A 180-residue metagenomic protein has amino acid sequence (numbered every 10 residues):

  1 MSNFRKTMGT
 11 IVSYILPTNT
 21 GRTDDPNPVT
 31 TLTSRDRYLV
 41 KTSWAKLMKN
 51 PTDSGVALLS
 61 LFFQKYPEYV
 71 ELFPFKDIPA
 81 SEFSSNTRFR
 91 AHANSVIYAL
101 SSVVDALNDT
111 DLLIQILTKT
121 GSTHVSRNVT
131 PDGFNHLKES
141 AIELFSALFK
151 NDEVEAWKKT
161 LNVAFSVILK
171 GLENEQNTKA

Functional and structural regions predicted by a protein language model:
S2-A180: Globin-like tetrapyrrole-binding proteins
